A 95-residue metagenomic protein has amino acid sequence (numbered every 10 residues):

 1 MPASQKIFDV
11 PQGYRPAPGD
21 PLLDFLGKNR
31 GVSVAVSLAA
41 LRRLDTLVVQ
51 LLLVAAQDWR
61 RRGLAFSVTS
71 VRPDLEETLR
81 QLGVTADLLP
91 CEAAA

Functional and structural regions predicted by a protein language model:
M1-L47, L53-A95: STAS-like cytosolic regulatory interaction modules
